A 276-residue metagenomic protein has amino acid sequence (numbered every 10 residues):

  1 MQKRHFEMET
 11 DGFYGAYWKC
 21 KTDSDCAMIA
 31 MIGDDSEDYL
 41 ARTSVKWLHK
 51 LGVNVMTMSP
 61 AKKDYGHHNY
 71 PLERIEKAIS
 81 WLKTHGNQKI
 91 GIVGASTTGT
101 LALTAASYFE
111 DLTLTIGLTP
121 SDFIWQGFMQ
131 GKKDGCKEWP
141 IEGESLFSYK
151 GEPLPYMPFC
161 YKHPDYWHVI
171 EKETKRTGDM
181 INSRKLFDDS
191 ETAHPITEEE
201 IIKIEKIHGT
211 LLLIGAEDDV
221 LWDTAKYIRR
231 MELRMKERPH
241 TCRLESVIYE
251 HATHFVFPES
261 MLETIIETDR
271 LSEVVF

Functional and structural regions predicted by a protein language model:
M1-C26, I265-T268: N-terminal cap/lid segment of alpha/beta-hydrolase-fold proteins
Y39-L40, V220-R230, F257: Conserved alpha/beta-hydrolase "acid-adjacent" motif
L40-M58: Short amphipathic alpha-helix adjacent to the substrate-entry channel of hydrolases
M58-G91: Catalytic nucleophile-loop/oxyanion-hole region of alpha/beta-hydrolase and closely related hydrolase-like folds
G99-E110, T115: Short glycine-enriched nucleophile-adjacent loop and the immediately C-terminal alpha-helix near the catalytic center
G117-K203: Accessory cap/linker subdomain of secreted extracellular hydrolases
E191, P195, I214, R229 (+2 more regions): C-terminal catalytic histidine-bearing segment of alpha/beta-hydrolase fold enzymes
I207, L213-G215: Short beta-strand/loop motif that positions the catalytic acidic residue of the alpha/beta-hydrolase fold
